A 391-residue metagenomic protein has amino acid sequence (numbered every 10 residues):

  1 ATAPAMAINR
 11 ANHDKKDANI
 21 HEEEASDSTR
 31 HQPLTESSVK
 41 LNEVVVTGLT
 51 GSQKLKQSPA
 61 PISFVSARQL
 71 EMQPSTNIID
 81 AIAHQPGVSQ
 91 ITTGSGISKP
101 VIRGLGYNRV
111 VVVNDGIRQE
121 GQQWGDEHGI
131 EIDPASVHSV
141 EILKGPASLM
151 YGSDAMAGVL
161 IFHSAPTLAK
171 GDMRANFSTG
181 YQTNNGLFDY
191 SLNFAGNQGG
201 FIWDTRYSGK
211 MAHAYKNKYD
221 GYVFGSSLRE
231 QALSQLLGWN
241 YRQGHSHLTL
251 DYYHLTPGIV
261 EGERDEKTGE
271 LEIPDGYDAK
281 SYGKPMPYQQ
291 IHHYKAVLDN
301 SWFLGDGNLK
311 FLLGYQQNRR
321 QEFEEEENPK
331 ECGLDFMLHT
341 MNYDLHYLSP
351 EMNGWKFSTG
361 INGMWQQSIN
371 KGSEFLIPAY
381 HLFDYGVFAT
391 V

Functional and structural regions predicted by a protein language model:
A1-E43, R103: Periplasm-facing N-terminal accessory domains of Gram-negative outer-membrane beta-barrel systems
S26, S52-K54, I79: Residue-level detector of alpha-helical transmembrane segments in integral membrane proteins
S38-V39, G48-V65, Q69-Q73, T92-G94 (+4 more regions): Outer-membrane beta-barrel proteins, especially TonB-dependent receptors
Q73, Q85-P86: Residues at alpha-helix termini
I82: Active-site-adjacent helical/loop segments in soluble small-molecule enzymes
G87-I91: A short linear hydrophobic-aromatic micro-motif
